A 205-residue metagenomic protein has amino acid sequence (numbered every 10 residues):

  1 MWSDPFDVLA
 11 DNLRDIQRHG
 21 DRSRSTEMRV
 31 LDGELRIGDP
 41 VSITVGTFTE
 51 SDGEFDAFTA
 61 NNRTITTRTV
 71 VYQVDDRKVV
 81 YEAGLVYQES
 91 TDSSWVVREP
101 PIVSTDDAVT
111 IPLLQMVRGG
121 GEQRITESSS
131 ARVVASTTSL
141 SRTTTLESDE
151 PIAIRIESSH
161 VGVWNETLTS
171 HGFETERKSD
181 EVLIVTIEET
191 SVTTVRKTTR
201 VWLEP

Functional and structural regions predicted by a protein language model:
M1-G20: Secretory targeting signatures
N12-Q17, V30, L140-R142: Intrinsically disordered, low-complexity boundary segments flanking structured domains
H19-I37: Short, glycine/small-hydrophobic-rich surface segments
V30-E34, V182-S191: Amphipathic alpha-helical surface "interface" segments used for docking/oligomerization or membrane association within
E34-R36, V41-F55: N-terminal beta-strand/beta-hairpin edge segment
S51-E188: Intrinsically disordered, low-complexity regions enriched in Pro/Ser/Thr/Gly and acidic residues
T190-P205: Short, low-complexity, Pro/Ser/Thr/Gly-rich segments in the mature regions of secreted, periplasmic
